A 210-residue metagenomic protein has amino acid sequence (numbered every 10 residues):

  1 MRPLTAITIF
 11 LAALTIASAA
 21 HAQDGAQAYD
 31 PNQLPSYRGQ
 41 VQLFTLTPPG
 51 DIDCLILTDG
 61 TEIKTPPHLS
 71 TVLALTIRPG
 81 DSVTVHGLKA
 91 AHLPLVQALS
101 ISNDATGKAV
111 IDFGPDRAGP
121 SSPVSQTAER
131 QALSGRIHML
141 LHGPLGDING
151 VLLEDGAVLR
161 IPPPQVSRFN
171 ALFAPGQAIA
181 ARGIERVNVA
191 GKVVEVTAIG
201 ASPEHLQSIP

Functional and structural regions predicted by a protein language model:
M1-T8: Bacterial N-terminal signal peptides that target proteins for export
A17-A19: N-terminal signal peptide c-region/cleavage motif recognized by signal peptidases
H21-L34, D112-R130: Short boundary/loop segments of OB/S1/cold-shock single-stranded nucleic-acid-binding domains
D30-P49, S125-L145: Structural detector for short beta-strands of small beta-barrel domains
L43-T45, E62-P66, A190: Residue-level hotspots at or immediately adjacent to binding/recognition sites across diverse folds
P49-T65, L145-I161: OB-fold (S1/OB) nucleic-acid-binding surfaces
S70-V85, Q165-R182: Short nucleic-acid-contacting surface segments enriched for D/E, G, S/T with interspersed K/R
A91-A118, N188-P210: OB-fold/S1-family single-stranded nucleic acid-binding modules
